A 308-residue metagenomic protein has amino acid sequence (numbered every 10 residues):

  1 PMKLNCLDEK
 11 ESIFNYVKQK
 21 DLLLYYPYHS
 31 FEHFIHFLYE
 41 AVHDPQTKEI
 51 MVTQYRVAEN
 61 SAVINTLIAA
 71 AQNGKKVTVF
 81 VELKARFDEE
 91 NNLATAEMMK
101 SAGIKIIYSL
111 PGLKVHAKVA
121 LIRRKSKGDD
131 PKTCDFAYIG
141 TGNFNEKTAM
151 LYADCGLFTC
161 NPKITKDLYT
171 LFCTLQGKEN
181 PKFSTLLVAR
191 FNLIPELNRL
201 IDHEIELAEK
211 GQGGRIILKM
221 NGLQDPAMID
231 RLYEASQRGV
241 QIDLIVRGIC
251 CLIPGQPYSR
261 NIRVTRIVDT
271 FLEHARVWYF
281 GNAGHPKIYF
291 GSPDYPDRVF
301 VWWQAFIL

Functional and structural regions predicted by a protein language model:
P1-I216, E234, R238, C250-L308: N-terminal localization/anchoring segments of enzymes in phospholipid and broader phosphate metabolism
S30, L223-Q224: Short beta->alpha connector loops
K76, Q224, R231: Active-site pocket-lining segments that scaffold enzyme catalytic pockets across diverse folds
Q224-D225, F306: NTP/phosphate- and nucleic-acid-binding module
Q241-I245: Hydrophobic alpha/beta core scaffold segments
